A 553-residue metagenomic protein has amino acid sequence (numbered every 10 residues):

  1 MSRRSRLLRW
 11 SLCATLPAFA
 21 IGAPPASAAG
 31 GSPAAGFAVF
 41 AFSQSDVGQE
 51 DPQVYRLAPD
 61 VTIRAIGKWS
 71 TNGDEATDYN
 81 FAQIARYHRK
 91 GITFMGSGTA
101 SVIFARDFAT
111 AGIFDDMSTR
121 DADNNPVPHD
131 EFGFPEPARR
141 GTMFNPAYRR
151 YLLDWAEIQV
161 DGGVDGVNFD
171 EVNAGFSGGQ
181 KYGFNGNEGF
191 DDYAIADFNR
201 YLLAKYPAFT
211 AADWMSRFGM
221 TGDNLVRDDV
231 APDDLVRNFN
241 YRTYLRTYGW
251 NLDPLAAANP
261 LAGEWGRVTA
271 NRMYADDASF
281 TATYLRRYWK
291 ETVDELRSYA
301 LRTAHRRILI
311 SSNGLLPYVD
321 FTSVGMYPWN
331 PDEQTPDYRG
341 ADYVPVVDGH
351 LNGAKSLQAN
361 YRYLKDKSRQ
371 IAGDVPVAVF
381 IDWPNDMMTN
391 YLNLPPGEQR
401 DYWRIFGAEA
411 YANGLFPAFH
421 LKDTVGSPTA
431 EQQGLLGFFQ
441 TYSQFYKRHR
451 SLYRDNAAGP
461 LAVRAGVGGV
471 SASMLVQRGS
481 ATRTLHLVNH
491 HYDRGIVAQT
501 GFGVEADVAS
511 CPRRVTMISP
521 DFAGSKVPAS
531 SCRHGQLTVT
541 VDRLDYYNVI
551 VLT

Functional and structural regions predicted by a protein language model:
M1-A28: Secretory targeting and sorting signals
F37-Q83, I158-G166: Catalytic domains of carbohydrate-active enzymes, especially glycoside hydrolases
D78-E136, G166-F176, R307: Glycine-rich, aromatic-flanked loop segments that form ligand/cofactor-binding clefts across common enzyme folds
F132-T335, G340-N360: Polysaccharide-binding and catalytic clefts of secreted carbohydrate-active enzymes
V164, N168-E171, D382-P384, L394-Q433: Substrate-binding cleft of secreted/luminal carbohydrate-active enzymes
N360-E398: Active-site clefts of carbohydrate-active enzymes
A408, R464-C511, N548: Carbohydrate-binding surface patches
R533-T553: C-terminal beta-strand-rich structural cap/linker in extracellular carbohydrate-active enzymes
